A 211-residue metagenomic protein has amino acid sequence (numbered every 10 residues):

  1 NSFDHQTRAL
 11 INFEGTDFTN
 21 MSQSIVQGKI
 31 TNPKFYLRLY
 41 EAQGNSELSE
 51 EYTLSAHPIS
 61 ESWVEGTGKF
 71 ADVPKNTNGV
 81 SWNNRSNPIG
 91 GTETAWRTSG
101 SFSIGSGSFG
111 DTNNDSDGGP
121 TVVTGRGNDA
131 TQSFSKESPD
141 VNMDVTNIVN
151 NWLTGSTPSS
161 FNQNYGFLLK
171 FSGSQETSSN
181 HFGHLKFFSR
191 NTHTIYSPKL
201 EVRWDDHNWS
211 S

Functional and structural regions predicted by a protein language model:
N1-S211: Secreted, disulfide-rich extracellular signaling modules
